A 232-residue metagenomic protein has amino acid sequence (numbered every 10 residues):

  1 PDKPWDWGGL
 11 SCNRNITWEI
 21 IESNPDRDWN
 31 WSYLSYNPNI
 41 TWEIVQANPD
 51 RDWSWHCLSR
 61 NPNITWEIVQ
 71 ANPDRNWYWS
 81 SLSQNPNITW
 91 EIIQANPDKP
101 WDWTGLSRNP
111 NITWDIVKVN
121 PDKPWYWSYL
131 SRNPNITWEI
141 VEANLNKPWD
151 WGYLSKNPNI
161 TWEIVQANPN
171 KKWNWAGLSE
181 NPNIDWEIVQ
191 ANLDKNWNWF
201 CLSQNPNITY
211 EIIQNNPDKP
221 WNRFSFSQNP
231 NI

Functional and structural regions predicted by a protein language model:
P1-I232: Alpha-helical scaffold segments
